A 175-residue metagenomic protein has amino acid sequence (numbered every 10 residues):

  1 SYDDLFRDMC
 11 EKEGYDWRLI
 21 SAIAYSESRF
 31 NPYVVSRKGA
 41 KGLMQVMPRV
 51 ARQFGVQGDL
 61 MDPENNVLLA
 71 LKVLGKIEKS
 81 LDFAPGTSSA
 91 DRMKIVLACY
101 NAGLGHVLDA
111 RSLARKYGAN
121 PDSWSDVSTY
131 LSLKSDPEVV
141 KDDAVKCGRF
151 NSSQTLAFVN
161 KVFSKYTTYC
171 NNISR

Functional and structural regions predicted by a protein language model:
S1-P32, E64-V67, L81-T87, Y169-R175: Export/targeting segments at the very N-terminus of extracytoplasmic proteins
D4, L68, K72, D91-K94 (+1 more regions): Feature representing long, continuous alpha-helical segments
F6-M9, N31-V35, R52-E64, P85-G86 (+2 more regions): Second-shell loop/turn segments in exported
D16-A22, K41, A90-A98: Alpha-helical scaffolds flanking conserved acidic
S28-R37, I77-S80, A102-Y117: Secretory-pathway/luminal and periplasmic proteins that interact with or process carbohydrate-rich
Y33-Q57, N65-K76, V162: Substrate-binding/active-site groove segments that recognize and process beta-1,4-linked N-acetyl-hexosamine
D59-K79, Y100-N101, G105-D109: Conserved long hydrophobic alpha-helices within structured protein cores
D91-I173: Catalytic and substrate-binding regions of cell-wall glycan-acting enzymes that process beta-1,4-linked
